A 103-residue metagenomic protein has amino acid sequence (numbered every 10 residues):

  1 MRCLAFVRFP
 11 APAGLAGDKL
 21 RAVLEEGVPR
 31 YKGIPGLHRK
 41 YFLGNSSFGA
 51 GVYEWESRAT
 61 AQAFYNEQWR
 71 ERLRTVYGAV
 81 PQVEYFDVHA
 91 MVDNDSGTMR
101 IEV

Functional and structural regions predicted by a protein language model:
M1-F48, R58-E67, A79-V103: Short S/T/G/P-rich N-terminal loop/turn motif that feeds into the first structured element of a domain
V52-E54: A short, exposed loop/beta-hairpin motif centered on an aromatic-Gly-Thr core
E71-T75: A common structural junction motif
